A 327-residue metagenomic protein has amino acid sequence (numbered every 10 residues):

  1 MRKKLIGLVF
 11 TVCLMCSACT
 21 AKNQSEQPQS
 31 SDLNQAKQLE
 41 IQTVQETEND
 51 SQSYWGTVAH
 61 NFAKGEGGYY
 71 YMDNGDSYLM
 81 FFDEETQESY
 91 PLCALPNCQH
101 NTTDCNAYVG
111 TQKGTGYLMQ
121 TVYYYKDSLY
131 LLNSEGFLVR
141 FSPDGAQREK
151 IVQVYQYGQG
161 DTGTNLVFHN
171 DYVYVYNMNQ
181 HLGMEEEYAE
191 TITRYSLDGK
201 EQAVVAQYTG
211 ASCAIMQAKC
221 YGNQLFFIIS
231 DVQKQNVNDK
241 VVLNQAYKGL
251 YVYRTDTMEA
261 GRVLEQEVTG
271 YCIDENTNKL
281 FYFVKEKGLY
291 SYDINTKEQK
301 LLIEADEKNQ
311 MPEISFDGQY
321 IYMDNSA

Functional and structural regions predicted by a protein language model:
M1-L5, F10: Positively charged n-region of N-terminal signal peptides that target proteins for export
M15-A18: C-terminal motif of bacterial Sec signal peptides marking the signal peptidase cleavage site
T20-K22: Bacterial signal peptide processing site
Q24-Q27: Alpha-helical transmembrane segments
L33-W55, S77-D104, F137-Y157, G183-T209 (+3 more regions): Surface-exposed loop/turn elements that mediate protein-protein interactions on large endomembrane-trafficking
S53-G65, T102-Y123, Y157-N170, G210-G222 (+2 more regions): Repeated scaffold domains used in trafficking and secretory/extracellular systems, primarily beta-propellers
H60-N74, Y117-N133, V167-G183, G222-V237 (+3 more regions): Short beta-strand elements that form the blades of beta-propeller/WD-repeat-like and other beta-sheet-rich scaffold
D73-S77, S134-G136, T162-T164, Y188 (+4 more regions): Repeated polar recognition positions within modular binding domains
